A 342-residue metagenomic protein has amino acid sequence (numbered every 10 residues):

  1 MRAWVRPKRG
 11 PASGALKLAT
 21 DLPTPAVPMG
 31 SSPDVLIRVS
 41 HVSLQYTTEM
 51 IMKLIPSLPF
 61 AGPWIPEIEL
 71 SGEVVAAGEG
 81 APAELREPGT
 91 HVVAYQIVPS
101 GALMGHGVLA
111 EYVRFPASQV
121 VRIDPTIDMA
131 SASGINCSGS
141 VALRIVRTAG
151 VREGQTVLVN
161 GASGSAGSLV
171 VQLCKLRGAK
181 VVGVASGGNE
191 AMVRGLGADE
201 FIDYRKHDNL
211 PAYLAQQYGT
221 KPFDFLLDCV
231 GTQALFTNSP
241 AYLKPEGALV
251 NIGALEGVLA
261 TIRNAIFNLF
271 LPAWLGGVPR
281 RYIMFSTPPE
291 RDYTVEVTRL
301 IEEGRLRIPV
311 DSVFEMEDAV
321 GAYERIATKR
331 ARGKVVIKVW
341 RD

Functional and structural regions predicted by a protein language model:
P25-S43, L54-V98, H106-G107: Glycine-rich beta-strand-centered segment in the early N-terminal region that forms part of a ligand/cofactor-binding
E84-E87, V151, L243: Short, well-ordered loop/turn sites that connect or cap secondary structure elements
H91, T156, G247-A248: Short glycine-centered segments of the SAM/dcSAM-binding site in methyltransferase folds
A94-G161: NAD(P)H dinucleotide-binding glycine-rich loop of Rossmann-like/cofactor-binding domains, especially the beta1-alpha1
S133-K206: Mid-domain Rossmann-like dinucleotide-binding core that forms the NAD(H)/NADP(H) cofactor-binding site
D208-K221: Short amphipathic alpha-helix with an adjacent loop that forms part of the alpha/beta core around
T220, T298-R299, R305-S312, V320-D342: C-terminal capping/lid region of NAD(P)-dependent oxidoreductase domains
Q233-L306, V339-D342: Glycine-rich phosphate-binding loop and adjacent beta-alpha segment of Rossmann(oid) nucleotide-cofactor-binding
